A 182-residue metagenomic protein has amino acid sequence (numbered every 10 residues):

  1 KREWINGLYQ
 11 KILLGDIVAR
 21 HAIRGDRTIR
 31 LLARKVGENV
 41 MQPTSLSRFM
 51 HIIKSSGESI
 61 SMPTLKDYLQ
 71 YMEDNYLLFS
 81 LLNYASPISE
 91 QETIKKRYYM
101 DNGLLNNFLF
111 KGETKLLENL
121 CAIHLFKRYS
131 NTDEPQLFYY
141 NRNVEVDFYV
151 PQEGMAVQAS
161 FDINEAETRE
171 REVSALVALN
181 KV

Functional and structural regions predicted by a protein language model:
R2-A156, F161: Accessory nucleic acid-recognition modules appended to NTPase machines
F161-V182: Catalytic cores of nucleic-acid endonucleases
